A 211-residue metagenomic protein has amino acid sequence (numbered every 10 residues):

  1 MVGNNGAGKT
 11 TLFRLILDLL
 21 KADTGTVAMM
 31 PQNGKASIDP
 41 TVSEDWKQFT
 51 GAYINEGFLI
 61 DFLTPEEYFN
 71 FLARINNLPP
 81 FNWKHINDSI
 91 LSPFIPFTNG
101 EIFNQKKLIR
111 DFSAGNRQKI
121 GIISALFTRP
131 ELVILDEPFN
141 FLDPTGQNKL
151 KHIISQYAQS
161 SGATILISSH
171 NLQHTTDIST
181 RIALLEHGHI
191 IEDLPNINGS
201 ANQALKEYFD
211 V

Functional and structural regions predicted by a protein language model:
L17: Helix-to-loop junction immediately C-terminal to a conserved catalytic motif
G25-I38, V42-W46: Conserved ABC transporter NBD signature motif
L63-N77: Q-loop/switch helix immediately C-terminal to the Walker
I122: Hydrophobic anchor residue at the start of the ABC signature
F127-E131: A short, proline-enriched helix->beta-strand linker immediately N-terminal to the Walker B motif in ABC-type P-loop
V133-E137: Catalytic Walker B motif of ABC-type/P-loop ATPase nucleotide-binding domains
S168-H170: H-loop/switch region of ABC-family ATPase nucleotide-binding domains
H189-D210: Conserved beta-strand-loop-alpha-helix hinge in the C-terminal portion of ABC ATPase nucleotide-binding domains
